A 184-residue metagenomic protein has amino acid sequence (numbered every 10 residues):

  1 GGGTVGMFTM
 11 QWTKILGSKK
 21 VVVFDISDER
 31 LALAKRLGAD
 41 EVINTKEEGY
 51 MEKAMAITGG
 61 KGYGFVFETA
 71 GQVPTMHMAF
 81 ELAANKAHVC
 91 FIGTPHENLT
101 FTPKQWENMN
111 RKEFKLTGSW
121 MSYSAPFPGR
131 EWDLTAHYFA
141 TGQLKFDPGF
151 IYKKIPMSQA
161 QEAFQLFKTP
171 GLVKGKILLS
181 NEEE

Functional and structural regions predicted by a protein language model:
G1-E48, E52, F80: Mid-domain Rossmann-like dinucleotide-binding core that forms the NAD(H)/NADP(H) cofactor-binding site
Y50-G60: Conserved amphipathic alpha-helix within the SDR
M55-A56, L99-I151, E162: C-terminal substrate-binding/catalytic core of Rossmann-like NAD(P)-dependent dehydrogenases/reductases
G64-F67: N-terminal Rossmann-like NAD(P) cofactor-binding module of classical short-chain dehydrogenase/reductase
H77-E81, R130-E184: C-terminal hydrophobic helical "lid"/dimerization subdomain of Rossmann-like NAD(P)H-dependent oxidoreductases
A83-N85: Helix-to-beta-strand junctions that scaffold the AdoMet/dcAdoMet cofactor pocket in Class I SAM-dependent enzymes
A87-H88, F114: Glycine-centered, small-residue-biased loops immediately flanking beta-strands in adenine/cofactor-binding cores
I92-G93: Acidic carboxylate diad motif detector
